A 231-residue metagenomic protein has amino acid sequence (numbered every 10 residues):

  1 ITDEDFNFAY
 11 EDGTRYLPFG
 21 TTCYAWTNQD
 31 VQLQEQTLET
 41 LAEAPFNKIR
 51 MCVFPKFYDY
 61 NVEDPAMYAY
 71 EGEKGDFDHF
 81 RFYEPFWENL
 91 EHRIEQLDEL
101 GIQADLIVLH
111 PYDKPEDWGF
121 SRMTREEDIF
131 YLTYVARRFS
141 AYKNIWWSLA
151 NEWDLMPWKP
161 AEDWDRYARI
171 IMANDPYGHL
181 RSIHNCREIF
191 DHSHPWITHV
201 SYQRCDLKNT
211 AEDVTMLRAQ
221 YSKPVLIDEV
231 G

Functional and structural regions predicted by a protein language model:
T2-T210: Active-site mouth of glycoside hydrolases
S201-Q203, M216-G231: Active-site core of glycosidic bond-cleaving carbohydrate-active enzymes
E212-V214: Active-site-adjacent substrate-recognition loops and nearby beta-strands within hydrolase catalytic domains
